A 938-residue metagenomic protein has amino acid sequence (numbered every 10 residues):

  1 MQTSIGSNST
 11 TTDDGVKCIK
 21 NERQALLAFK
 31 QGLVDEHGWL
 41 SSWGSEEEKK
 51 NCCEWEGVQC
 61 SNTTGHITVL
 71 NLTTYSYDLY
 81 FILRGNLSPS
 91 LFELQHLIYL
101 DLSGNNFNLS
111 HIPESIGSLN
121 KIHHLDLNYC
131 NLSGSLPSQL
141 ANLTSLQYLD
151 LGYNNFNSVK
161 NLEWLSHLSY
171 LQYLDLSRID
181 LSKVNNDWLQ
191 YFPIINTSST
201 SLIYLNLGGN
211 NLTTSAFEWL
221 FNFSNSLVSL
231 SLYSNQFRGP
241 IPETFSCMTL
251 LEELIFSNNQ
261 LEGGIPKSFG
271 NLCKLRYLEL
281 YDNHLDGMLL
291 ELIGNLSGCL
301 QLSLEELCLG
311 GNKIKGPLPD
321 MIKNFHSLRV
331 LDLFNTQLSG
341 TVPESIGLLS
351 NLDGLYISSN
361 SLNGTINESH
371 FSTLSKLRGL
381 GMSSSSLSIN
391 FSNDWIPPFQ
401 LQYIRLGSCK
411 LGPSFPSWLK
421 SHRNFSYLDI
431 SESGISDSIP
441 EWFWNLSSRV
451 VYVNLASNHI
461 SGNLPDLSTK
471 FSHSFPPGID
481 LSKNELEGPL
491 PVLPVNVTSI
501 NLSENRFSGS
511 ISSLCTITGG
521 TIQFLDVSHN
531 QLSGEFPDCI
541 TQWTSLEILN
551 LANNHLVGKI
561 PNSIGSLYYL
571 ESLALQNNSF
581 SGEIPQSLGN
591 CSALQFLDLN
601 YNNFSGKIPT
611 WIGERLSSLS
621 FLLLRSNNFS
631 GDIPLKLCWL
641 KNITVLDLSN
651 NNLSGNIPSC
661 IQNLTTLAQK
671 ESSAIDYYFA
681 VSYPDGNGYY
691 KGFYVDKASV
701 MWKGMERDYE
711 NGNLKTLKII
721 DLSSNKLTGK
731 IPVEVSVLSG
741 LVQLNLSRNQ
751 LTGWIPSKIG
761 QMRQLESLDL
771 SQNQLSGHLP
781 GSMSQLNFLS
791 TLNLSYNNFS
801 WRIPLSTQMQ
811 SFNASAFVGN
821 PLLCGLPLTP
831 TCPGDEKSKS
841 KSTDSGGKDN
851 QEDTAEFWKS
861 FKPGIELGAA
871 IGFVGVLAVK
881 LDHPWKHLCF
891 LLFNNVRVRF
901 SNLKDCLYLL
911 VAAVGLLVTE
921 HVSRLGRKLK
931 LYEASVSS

Functional and structural regions predicted by a protein language model:
M1-S938: Plant-biased, solvent-exposed loop and capping regions within N-terminal extracellular ligand-binding ectodomains
